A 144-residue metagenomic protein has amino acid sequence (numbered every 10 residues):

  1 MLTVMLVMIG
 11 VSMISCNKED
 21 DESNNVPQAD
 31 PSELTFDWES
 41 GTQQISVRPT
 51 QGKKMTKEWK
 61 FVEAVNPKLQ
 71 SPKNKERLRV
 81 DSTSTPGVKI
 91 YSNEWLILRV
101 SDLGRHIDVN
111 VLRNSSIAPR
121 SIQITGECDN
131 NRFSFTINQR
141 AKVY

Functional and structural regions predicted by a protein language model:
M1-T3: Bacterial N-terminal signal peptides that target proteins for export
M5-L6, I124: Outer/extracellular conduits and scaffolds centered on Gram-negative outer-membrane beta-barrels
G10-T35: Bacterial Sec-dependent N-terminal signal peptides
T42-Q44, P49-H106: Surface-exposed binding patches on compact interaction domains or structured appendages
I45, I107-V109, I122, F135: Hydrophobic residues positioned within well-ordered beta-strands of beta-sheet architectures
R105-S115: Short, hydrophobic beta-strand segments
I107, N130-Y144: C-terminal edge beta-strand
S116-N130: A short beta-strand micro-motif common to beta-rich folds, especially ectodomain repeats
